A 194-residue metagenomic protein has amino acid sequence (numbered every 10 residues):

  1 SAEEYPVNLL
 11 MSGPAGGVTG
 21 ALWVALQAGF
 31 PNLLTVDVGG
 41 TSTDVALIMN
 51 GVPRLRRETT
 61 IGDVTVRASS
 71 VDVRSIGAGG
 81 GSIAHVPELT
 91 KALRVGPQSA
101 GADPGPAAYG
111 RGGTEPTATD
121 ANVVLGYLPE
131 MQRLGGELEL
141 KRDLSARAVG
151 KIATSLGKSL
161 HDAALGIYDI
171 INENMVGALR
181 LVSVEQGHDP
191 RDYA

Functional and structural regions predicted by a protein language model:
S1-A194: N-terminally biased helix-coil "hinge/interface" segments that flank
